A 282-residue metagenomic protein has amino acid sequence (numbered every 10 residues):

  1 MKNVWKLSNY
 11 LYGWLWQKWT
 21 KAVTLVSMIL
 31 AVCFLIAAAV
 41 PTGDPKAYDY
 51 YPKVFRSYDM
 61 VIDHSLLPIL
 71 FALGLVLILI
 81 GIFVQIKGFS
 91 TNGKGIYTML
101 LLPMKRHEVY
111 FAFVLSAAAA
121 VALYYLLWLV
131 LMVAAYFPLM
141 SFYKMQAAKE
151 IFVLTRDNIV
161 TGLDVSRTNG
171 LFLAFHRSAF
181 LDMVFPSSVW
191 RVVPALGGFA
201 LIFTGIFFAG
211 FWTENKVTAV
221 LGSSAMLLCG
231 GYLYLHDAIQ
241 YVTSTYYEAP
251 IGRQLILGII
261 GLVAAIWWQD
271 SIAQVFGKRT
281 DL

Functional and structural regions predicted by a protein language model:
M1-Q85, L201-L282: Hydrophobic alpha-helical transmembrane segments
P45-Y51, G93-K94, K144-M145: Alpha-helical transmembrane signal-anchor/signal-peptide segments
R56-I80, A112-T213: Secretory targeting signals
I82-L100: Transmembrane helix boundary and interhelical loop/hinge segments in multi-pass membrane proteins
L101-K105: Short helix-to-coil transition segments within interhelical loops that connect adjacent transmembrane helices
H107-F111: Alpha-helix N-cap/helix-start motif at helix boundaries, enriched for small hydrophobics
